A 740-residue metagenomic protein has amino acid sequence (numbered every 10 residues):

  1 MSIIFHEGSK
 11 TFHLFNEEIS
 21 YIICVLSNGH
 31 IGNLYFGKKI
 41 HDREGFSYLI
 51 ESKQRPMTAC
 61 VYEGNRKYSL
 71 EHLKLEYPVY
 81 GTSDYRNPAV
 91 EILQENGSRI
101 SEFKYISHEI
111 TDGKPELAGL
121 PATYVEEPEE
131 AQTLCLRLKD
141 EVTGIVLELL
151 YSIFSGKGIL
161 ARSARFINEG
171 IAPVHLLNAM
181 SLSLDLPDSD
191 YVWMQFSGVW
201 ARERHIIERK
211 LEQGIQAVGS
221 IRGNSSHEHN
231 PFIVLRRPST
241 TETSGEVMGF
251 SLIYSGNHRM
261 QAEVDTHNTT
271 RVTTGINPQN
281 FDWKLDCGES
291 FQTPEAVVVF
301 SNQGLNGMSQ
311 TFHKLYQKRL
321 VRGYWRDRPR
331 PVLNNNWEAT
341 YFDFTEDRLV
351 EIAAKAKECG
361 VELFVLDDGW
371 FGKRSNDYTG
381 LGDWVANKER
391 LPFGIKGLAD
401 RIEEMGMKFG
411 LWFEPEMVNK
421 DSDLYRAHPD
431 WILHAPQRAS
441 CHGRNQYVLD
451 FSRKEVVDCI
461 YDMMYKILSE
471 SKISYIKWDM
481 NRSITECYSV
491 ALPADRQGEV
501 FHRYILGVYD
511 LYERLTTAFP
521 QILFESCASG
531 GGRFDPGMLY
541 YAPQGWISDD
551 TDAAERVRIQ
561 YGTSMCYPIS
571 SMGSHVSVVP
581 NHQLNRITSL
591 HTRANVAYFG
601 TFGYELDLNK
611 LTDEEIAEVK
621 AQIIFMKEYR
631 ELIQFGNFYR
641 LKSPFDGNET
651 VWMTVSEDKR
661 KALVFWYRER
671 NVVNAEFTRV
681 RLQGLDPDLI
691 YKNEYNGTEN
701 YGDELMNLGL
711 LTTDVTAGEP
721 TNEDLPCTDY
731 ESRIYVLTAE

Functional and structural regions predicted by a protein language model:
F5, S9-H13, E17, I31-E263 (+2 more regions): Polysaccharide-binding surfaces and accessory modules of carbohydrate-active proteins
E18, A164, G288, N334 (+7 more regions): Conserved, mostly hydrophobic/aromatic
S69-L117, E242-N257, Q261, V299-Y324 (+4 more regions): Glycine-rich, aromatic-flanked loop segments that form ligand/cofactor-binding clefts across common enzyme folds
S98-Y105, W283-N302, Y730-L737: Short Pro-Gly-centered flexible turn/kink motifs
I233, E242, P644-P687: Carbohydrate-binding surface patches
W325-Y461, Y475: Aromatic-lined carbohydrate-binding/catalytic grooves of carbohydrate-active enzymes
N419-D458, H502-N609: Glycan-recognition surfaces
D703-E740: C-terminal beta-strand-rich structural cap/linker in extracellular carbohydrate-active enzymes
